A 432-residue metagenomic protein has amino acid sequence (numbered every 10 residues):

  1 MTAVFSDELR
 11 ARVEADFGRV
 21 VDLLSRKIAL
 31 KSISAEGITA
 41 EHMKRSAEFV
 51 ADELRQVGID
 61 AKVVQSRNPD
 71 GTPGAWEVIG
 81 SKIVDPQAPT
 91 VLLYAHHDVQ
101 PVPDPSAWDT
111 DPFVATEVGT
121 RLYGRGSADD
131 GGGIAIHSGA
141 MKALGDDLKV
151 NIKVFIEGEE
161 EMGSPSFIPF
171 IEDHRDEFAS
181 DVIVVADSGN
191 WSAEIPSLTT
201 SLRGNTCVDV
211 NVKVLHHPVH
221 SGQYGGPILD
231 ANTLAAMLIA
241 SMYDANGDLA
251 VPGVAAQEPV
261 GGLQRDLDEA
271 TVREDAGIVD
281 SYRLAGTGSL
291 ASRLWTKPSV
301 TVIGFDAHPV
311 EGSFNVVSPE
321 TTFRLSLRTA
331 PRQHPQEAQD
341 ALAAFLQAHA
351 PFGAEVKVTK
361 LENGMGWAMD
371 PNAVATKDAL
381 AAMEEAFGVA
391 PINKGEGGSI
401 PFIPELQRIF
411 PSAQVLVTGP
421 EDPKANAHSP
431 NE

Functional and structural regions predicted by a protein language model:
T2-R125, L144-K149, L325: Acidic/His- and Gly-rich active-site-bordering loop/insert found across diverse amide/peptide-bond hydrolases
R12, R19, L23-R26, F49 (+8 more regions): Generic non-transmembrane alpha-helical segments
P86-Q87, Q100, S192-A193, D248-G312 (+4 more regions): An extended, acidic, His-containing surface patch that forms the Zn2+-binding/catalytic region of metallohydrolases
V118-D129, V389-N393: Short pre-catalytic strand/loop immediately N-terminal to key active-site residues, enriched for Gly-Thr
G119, S127-A285, A291-P298, I409 (+1 more regions): Fold-level recognition of mixed alpha/beta catalytic cores in primary-metabolism enzymes, strongest
A128, H216, L327-H334, G364: A generic structural motif
C207-N211, P319-L327: Oligomerization/assembly interface segments of phage tail-like spikes and tubes
